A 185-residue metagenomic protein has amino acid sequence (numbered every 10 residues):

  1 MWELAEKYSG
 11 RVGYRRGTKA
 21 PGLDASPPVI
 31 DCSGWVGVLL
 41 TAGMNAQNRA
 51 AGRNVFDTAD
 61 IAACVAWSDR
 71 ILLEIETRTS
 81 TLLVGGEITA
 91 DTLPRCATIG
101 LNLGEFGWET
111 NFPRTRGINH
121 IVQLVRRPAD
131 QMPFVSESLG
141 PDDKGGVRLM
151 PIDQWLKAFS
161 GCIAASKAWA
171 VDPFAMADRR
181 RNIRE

Functional and structural regions predicted by a protein language model:
M1-A62, G104, R181-E185: N-terminal capping segments
W2, P133-S136, A168: A broad, low-specificity signal marking well-ordered, structured residues that form hydrophobic/aromatic
Y8, L39-G43, S68-I71, I99 (+1 more regions): Alpha-helix boundary/capping residues
A50-K144: ...with weaker cross-activation on analogous glycine-rich loops/strands in unrelated enzymes
K144-G145, P151: Extended hydrophobic/aromatic-rich secondary-structure runs
M150-E185: Low-complexity, Gly/Ser/Thr/Pro-rich intrinsically disordered linker/tail segments
